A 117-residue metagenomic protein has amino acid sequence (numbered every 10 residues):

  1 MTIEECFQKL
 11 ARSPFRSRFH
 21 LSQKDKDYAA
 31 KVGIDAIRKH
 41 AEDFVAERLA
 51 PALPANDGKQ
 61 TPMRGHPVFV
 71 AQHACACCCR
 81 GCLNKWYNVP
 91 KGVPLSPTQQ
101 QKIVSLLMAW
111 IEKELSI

Functional and structural regions predicted by a protein language model:
M1-V45: Core of compact, soluble alpha-helical bundle domains
K39-E47, G81-K85, A109: Short, hydrophobic/amphipathic alpha-helical patches that form generic packing surfaces within helical domains
A55-C75: Immediate flanking context of iron-sulfur cluster ligation sites
G81-L107: Iron-sulfur (Fe-S) cluster-binding segments and ferredoxin-like electron-carrier domains, especially [2Fe-2S]
A109-I117: Short terminal or interdomain "cap/linker" segment that borders an active site or interface and mediates
